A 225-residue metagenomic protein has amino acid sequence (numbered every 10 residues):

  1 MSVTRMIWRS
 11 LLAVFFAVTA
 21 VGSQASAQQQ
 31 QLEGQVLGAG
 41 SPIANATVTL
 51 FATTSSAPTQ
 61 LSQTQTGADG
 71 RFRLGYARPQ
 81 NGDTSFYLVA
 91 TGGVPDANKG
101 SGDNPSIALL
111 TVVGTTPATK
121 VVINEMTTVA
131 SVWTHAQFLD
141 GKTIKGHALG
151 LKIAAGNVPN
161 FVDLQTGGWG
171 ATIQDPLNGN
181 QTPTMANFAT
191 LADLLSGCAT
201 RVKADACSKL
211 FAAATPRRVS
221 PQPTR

Functional and structural regions predicted by a protein language model:
M1-S2, M126: Intrinsically disordered, low-complexity regions enriched in Ser/Pro/Gly/Gln/His and often acidic
S2-L12: Bacterial N-terminal signal peptides that target proteins for export
S10-A20: Bacterial N-terminal signal peptides
L12, A27-Q28: Intrinsically disordered, low-complexity segments enriched in glycine/proline and serine/threonine
V21-A27: Sec/Tat signal peptide C-region and signal peptidase I cleavage site
Q28-R225: Feature for extracytoplasmic/surface-facing segments of secreted or surface-associated proteins, emphasizing
